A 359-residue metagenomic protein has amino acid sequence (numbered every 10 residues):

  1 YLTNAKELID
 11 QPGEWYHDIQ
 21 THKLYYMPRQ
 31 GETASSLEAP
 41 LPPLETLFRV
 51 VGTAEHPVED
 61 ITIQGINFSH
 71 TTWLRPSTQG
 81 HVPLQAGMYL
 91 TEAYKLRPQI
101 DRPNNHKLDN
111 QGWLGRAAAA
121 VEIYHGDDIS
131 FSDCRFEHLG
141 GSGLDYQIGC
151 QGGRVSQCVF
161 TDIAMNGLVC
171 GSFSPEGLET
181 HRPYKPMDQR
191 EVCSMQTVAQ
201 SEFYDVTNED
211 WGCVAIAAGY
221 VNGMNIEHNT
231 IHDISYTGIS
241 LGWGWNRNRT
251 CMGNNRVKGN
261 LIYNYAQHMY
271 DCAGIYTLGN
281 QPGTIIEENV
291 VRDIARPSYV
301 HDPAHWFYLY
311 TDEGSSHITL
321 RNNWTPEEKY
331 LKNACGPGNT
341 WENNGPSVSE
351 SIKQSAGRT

Functional and structural regions predicted by a protein language model:
Y1-H125, S130-R135, E176-M187: Extracellular polysaccharide-degrading/modifying enzymes targeting complex plant/algal/animal polysaccharides
T3-Q11, T21-H22, T284, E327-T359: Acidic, glycine- and Ser/Thr-rich low-complexity intrinsically disordered tracts in extracellular/secreted proteins
E45, A118, C150, C193 (+4 more regions): Short coil/loop residues immediately preceding or within conserved phosphate-binding loops of NTP-utilizing enzyme
E59-H70, K107, D127-G141, C150-M165 (+6 more regions): Right-handed parallel beta-helix
T72-T78, A118, G140-Y146, A164-C170 (+8 more regions): Short glycine/acidic-rich loop motifs that flank beta-strands on beta-rich extracellular proteins
F173, G242-G244, N280, G314: Active-site beta-loop-alpha junctions enriched in small/polar residues
